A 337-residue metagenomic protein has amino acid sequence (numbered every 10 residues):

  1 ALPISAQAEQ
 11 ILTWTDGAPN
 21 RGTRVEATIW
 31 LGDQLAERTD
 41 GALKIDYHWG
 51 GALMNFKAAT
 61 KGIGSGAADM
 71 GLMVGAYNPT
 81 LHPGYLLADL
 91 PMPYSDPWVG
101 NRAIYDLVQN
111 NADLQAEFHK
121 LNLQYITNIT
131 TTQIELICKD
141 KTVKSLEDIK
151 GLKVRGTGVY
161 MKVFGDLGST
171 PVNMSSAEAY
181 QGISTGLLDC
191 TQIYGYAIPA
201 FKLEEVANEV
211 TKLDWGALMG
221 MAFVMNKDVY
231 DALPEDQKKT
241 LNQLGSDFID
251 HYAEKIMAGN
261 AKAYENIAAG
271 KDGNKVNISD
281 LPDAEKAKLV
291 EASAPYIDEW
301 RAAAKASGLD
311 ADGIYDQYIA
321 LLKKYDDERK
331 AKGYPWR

Functional and structural regions predicted by a protein language model:
A8-N101, D113-R337: N-terminal secretory/targeting leader peptides
V108-A112: Core domains of carbohydrate- and sulfate-ester-processing enzymes
